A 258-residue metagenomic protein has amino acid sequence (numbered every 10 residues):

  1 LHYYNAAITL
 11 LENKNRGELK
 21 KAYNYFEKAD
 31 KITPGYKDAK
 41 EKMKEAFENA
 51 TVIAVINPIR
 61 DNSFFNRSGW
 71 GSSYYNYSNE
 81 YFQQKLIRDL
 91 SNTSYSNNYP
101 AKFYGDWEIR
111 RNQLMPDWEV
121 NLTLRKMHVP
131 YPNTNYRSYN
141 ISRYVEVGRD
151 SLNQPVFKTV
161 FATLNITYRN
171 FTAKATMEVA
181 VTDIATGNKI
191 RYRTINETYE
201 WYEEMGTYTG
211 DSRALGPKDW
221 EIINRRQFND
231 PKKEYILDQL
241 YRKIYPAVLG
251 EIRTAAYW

Functional and structural regions predicted by a protein language model:
L1-T9, N13-N49, F157-F161, N165-W258: C-terminal/domain-edge helix-coil "capping" segments
T51-R137, R149-S151, K174, A185-R191: N-terminal segment of the mature soluble domain
V55, N62-F64, R143-V145, R213-G216: Short, intrinsically disordered/low-complexity patches at protein termini and at juxtamembrane boundaries
Y75-N76, Y139-Y144, T198-E200: Short, low-complexity, polar/charged sequence segments that are solvent-exposed and flexible
T134-R169: Oxidizing extracytosolic/periplasmic lumen-facing domains of membrane-embedded or membrane-associated proteins
